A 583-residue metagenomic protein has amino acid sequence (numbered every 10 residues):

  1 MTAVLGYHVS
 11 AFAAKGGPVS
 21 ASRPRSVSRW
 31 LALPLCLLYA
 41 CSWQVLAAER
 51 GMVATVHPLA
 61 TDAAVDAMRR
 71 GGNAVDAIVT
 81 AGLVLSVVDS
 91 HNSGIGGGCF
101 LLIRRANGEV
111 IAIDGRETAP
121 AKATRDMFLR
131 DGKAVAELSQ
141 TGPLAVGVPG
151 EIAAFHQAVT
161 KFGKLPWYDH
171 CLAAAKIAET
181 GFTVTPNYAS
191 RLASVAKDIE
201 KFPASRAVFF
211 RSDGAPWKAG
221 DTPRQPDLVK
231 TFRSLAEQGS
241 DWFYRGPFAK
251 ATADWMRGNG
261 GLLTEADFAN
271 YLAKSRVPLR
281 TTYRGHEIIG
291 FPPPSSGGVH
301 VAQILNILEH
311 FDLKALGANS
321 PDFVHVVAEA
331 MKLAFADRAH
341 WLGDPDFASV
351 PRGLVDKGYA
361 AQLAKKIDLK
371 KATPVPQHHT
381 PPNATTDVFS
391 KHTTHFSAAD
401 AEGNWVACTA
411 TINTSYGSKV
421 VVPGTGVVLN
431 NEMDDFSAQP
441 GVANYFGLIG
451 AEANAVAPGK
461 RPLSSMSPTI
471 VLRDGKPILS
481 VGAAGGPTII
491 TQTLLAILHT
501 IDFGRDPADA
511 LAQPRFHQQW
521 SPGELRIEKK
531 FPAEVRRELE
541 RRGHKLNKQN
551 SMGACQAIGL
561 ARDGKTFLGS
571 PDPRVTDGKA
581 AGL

Functional and structural regions predicted by a protein language model:
M1-V27: N-terminal secretory signal peptides that target proteins for export/translocation
W30-S42: Bacterial N-terminal signal peptides
W43-D62, D66, A74-Q238, F243-R245 (+5 more regions): Noncatalytic scaffold domains of N-terminal-nucleophile
V87-G94, G98-I111, L262-T264, N404-R473 (+2 more regions): Active-site rim segments in enzyme catalytic domains, especially the processed small/beta chain of N-terminal
E200-K201, Y271-L272, T386-K391, R461-P462: Short loop/turn motifs at secondary-structure junctions and domain boundaries
H310-I412, V421-T425, E432, P440-G441 (+1 more regions): Internal maturation/activation junctions in enzymes
K460, T493, D502-N550: Extended C-terminal subregions enriched in glycine
